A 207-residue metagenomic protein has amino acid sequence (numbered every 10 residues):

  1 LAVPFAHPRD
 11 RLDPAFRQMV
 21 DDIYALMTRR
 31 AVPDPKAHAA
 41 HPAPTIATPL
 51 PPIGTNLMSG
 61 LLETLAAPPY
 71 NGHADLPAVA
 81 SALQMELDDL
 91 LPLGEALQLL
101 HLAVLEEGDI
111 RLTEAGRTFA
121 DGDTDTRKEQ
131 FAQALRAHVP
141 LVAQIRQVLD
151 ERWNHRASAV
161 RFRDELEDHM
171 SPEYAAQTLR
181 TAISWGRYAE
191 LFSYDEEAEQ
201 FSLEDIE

Functional and structural regions predicted by a protein language model:
L1-A25: Conserved beta-strand-loop-alpha-helix hinge in the C-terminal portion of ABC ATPase nucleotide-binding domains
Y24, A37-H38: C-terminal coupling/interaction segments
M27-P33: Juxtadomain coupling helices with adjacent low-complexity linkers
H38-E207: Donor-sugar nucleotide-binding helix/loop cap in glycosyltransferases
